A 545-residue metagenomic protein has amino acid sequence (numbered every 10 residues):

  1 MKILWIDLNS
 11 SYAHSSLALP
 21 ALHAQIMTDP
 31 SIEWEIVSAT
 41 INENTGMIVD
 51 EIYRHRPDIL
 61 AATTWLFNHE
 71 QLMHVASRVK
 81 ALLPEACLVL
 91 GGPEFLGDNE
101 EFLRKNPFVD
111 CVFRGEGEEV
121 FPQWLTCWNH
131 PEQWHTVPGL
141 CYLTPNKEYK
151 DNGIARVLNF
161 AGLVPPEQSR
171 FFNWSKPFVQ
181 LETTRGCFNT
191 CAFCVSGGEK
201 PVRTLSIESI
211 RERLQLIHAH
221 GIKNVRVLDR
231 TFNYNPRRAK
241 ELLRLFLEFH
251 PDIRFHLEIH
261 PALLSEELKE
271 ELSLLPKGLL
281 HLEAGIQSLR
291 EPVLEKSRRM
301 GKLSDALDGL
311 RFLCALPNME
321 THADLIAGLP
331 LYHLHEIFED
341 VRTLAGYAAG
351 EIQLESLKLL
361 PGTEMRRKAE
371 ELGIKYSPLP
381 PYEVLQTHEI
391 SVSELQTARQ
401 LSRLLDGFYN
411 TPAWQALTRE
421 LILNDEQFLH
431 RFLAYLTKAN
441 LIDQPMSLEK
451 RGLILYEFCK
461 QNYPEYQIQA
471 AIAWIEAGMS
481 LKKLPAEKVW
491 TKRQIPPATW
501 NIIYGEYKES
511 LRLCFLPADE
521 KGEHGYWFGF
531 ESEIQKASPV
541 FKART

Functional and structural regions predicted by a protein language model:
K2, Q25, E35-I154: Glycine-rich beta-alpha loop elements in corrinoid/cobalamin-binding modules across cobalamin-dependent enzymes
K2-L8, S31, T45, V49 (+1 more regions): Radical SAM enzyme core and accessory elements
I6-N9, T63, G91, L228: Short hydrophobic segments within beta-strands
D7, I36-T40, T63, L325 (+1 more regions): Residue-level recognition of beta-strand->loop/alpha-helix junctions
N9-L17, T64-H69: A short, glycine/small-residue-rich beta-strand->loop->alpha-helix junction that serves as a flexible
A18-Q25, R213: Short amphipathic alpha-helix
D29, I59, L88-V89, R211 (+4 more regions): Conserved C-terminal portion of the radical SAM core fold that forms the substrate/S-adenosylmethionine-binding
A161-M319, A327: Radical SAM [4Fe-4S] cluster-binding motif and immediate context
